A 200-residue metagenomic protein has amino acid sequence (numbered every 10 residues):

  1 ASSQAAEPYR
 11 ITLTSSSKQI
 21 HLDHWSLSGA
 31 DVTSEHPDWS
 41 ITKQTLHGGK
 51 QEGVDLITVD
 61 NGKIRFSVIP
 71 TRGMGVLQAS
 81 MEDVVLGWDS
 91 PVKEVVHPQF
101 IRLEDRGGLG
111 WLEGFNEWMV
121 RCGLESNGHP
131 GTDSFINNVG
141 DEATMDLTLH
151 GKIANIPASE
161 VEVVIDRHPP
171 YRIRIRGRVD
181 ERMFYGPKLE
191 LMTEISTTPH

Functional and structural regions predicted by a protein language model:
A1-S2: Bacterial N-terminal signal peptides
A5-P199: Surface-exposed acidic/polar loop and edge beta-strand patches at domain peripheries
